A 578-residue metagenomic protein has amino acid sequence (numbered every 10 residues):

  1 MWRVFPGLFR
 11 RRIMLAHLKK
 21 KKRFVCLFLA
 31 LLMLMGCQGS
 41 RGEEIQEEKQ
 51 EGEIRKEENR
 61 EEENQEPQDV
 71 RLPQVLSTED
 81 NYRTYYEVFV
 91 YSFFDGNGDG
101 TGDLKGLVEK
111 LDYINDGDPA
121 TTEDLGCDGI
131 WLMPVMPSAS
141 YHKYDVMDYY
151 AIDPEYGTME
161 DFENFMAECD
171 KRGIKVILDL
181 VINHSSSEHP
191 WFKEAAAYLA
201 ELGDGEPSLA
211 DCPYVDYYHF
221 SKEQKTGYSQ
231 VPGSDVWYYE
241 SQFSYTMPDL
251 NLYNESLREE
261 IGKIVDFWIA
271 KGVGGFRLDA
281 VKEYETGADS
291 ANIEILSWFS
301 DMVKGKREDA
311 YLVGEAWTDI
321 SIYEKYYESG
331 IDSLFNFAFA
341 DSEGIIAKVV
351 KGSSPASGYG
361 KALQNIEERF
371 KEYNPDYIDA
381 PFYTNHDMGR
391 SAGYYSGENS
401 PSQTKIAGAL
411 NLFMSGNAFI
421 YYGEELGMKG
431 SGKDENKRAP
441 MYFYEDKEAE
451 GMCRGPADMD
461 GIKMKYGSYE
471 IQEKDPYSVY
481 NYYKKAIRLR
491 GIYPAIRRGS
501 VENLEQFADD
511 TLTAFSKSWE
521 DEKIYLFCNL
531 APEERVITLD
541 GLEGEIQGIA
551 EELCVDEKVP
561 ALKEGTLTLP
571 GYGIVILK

Functional and structural regions predicted by a protein language model:
W2-I13: Short, Lys/Arg-enriched N-terminal segments with co-localized hydrophobic residues within the first ~10-30 amino acids
M35-G36: C-terminal motif of bacterial Sec signal peptides marking the signal peptidase cleavage site
R41-V75: N-terminal, intrinsically disordered, polar/charged segments of Gram-positive cell-envelope systems that serve as
E66-E259, A270, R277, V281-S329: Acidic/aromatic-lined carbohydrate-recognition and catalytic surfaces of CAZymes acting on diverse glycans
E188, K193-E194, Y198-E223, S300-D301 (+1 more regions): Conserved alpha/beta catalytic core and glycan-binding cleft of carbohydrate-active enzymes
F382-N385, G397-V536, L569: Loop/helix patches that line or flank the sugar-binding groove of alpha-linked glycan CAZymes
E534-V555: Beta-strand-rich binding/interaction modules
L562-K578: C-terminal beta-strand-rich structural cap/linker in extracellular carbohydrate-active enzymes
